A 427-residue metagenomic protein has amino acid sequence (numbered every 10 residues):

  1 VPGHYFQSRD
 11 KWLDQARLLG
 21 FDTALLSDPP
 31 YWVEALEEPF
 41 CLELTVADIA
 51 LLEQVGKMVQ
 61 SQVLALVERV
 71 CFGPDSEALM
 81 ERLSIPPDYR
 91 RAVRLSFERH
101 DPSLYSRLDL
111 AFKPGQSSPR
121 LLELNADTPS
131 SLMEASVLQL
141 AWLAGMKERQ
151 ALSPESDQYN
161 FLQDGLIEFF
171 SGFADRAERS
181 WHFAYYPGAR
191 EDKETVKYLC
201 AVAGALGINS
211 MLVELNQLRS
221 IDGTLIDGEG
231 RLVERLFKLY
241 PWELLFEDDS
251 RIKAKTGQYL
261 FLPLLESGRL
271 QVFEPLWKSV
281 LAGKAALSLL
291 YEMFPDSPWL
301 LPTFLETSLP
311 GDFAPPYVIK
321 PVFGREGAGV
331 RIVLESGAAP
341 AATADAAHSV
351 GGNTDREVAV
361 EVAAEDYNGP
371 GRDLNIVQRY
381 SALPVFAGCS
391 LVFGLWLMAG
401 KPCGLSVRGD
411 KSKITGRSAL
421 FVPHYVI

Functional and structural regions predicted by a protein language model:
V1-I427: Preference for protein termini
